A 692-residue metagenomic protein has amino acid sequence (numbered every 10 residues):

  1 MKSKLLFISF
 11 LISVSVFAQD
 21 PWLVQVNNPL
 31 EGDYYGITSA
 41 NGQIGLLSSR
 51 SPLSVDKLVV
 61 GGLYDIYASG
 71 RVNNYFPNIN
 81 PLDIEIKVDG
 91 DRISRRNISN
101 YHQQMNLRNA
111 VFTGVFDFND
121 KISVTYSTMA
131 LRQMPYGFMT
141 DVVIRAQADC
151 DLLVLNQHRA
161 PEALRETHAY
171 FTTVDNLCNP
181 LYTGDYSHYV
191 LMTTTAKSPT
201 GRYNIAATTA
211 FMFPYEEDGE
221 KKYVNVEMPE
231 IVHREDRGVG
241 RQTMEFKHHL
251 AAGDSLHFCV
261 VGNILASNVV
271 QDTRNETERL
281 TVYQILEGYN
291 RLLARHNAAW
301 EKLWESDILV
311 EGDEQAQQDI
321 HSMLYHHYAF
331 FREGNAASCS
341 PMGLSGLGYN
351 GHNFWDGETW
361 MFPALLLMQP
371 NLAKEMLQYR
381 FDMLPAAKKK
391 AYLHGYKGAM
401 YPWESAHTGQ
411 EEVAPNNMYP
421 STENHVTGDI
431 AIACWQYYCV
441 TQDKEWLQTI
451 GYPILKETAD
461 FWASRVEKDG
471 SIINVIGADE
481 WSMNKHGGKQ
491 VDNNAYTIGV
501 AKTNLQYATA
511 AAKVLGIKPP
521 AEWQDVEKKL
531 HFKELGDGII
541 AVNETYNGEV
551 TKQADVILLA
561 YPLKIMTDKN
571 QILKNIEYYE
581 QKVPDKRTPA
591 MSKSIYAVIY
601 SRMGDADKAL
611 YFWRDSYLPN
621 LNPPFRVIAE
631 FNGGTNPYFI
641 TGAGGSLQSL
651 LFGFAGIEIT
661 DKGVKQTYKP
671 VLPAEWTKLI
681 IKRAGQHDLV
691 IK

Functional and structural regions predicted by a protein language model:
M1-Q19: Bacterial Sec-dependent N-terminal signal peptides
A18-S39, Q43-Y349: Acidic/polar, glycine-enriched structural segments that form the non-catalytic walls/loops of the carbohydrate-binding
E31-L63, W360, E412, E467-K468 (+4 more regions): C-terminal capping/lid segments that line or modulate ligand- or cofactor-binding pockets
R295-S306, V310-Q315, G334-M342, A391-Y396 (+4 more regions): Short coil/turn segments at secondary-structure boundaries
E311-E314, L347-H352, A414-H425, Q442-P453 (+3 more regions): Alpha-helix capping and helix-loop boundary segments enriched in small/acidic/polar residues
Q315-L324, L377-E411, V440-G499, G516-G536: Active-site acid/base region of carbohydrate-active enzymes
F331-S345, N371-I432, Y438, E445-T449 (+5 more regions): Helix-terminus loop motifs that line ligand-binding clefts
G351-D382, I432, Q436-V440, T449 (+3 more regions): Active-site core of glycosidic bond-cleaving carbohydrate-active enzymes
